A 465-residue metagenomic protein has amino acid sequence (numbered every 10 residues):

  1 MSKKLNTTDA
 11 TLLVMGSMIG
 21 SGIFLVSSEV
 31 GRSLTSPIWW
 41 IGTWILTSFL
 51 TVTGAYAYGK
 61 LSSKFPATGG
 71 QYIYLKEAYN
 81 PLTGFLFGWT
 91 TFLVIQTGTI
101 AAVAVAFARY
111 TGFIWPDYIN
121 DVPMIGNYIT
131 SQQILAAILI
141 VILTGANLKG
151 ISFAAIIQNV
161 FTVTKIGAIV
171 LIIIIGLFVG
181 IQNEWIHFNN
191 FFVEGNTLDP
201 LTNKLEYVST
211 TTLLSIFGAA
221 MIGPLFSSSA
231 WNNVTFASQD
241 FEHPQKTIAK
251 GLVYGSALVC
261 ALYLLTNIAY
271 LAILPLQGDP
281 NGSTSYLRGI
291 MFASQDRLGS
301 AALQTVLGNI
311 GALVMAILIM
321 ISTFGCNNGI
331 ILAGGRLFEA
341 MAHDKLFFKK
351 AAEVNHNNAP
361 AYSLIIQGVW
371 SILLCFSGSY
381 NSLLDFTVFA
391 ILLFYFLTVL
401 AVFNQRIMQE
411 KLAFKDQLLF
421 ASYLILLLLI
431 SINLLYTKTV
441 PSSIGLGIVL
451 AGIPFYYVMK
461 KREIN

Functional and structural regions predicted by a protein language model:
M1-I38, T51-G59, A67-T68, A413 (+2 more regions): Membrane-interface "cap" regions at the ends of multi-pass membrane proteins
S2, T7-T8, T130-A137, E242-K246 (+5 more regions): Loop-to-transmembrane helix boundary motifs in multi-pass membrane proteins
L5, D9-G22, A136-I142, L198-A261 (+3 more regions): Hydrophobic, membrane-embedded alpha-helices of multi-pass small-molecule transporters
E29, W89-F92, V141-L148, I173-I174 (+7 more regions): Alpha-helical transmembrane segments of multipass membrane proteins
E29-R32, G42, T51-I140, T144-L148 (+2 more regions): Hydrophobic transmembrane alpha-helices that form the core helical bundles of multi-pass secondary transporters
I73-Y74, N80, F113-Y118, F192-V208 (+2 more regions): TM-loop-TM module centered on a large, flexible mid-protein loop between adjacent transmembrane helices in multi-pass
A108-P116, V163-T202, L271-L276, Y395 (+3 more regions): Hydrophobic alpha-helical segments and their helix-loop junctions in multi-pass secondary transporters
G180, D385-F386, A390, N404 (+1 more regions): A generic transmembrane alpha-helix motif of multi-pass inner-membrane proteins
